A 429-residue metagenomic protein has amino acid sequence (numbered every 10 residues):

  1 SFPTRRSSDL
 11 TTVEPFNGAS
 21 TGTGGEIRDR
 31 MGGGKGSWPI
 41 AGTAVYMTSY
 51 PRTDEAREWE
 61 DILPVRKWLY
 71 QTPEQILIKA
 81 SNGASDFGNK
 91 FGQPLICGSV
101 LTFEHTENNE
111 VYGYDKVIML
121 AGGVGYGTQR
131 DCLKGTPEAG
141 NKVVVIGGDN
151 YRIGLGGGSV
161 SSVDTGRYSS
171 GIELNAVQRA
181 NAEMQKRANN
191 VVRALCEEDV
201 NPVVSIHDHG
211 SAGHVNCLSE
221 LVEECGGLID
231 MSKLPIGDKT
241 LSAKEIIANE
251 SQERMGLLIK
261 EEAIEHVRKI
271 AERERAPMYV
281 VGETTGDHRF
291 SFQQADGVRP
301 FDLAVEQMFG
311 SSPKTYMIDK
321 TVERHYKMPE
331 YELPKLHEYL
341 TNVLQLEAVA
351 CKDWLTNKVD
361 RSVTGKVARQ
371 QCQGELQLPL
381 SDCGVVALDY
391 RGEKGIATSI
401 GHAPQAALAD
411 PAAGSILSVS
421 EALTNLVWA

Functional and structural regions predicted by a protein language model:
S1, R5-A429: Glycine/proline-enriched, intrinsically flexible loops and inter-domain linkers
